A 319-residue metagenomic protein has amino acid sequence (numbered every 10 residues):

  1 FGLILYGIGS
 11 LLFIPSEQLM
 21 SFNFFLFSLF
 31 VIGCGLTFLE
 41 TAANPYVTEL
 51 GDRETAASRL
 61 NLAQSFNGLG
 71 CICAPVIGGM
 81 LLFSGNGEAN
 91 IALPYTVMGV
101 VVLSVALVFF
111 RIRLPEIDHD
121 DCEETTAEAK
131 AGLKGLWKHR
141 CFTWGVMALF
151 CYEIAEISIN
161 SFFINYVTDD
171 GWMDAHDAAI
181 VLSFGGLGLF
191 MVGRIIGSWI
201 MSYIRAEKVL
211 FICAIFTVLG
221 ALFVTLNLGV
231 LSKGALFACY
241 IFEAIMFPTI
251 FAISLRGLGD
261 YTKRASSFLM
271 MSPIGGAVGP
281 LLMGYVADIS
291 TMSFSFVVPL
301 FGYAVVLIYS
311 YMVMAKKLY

Functional and structural regions predicted by a protein language model:
I4-L19, I215-L228, Y311: C-terminal ends and interior cores of transmembrane alpha-helices in multi-pass membrane transporters/permeases
S21-L39, L231-M246: Hydrophobic core of transmembrane alpha-helices in multi-pass small-molecule transporters, especially MFS/SLC-type
F38-D52, A244-G259: Intracellular juxtamembrane helix-capping segments at the cytosolic ends of symmetry-related transmembrane helices
R59-R113: Helix-loop-helix hairpin linking two adjacent transmembrane segments in secondary transporters
L82, G193-R205, A287: Helix-to-loop junctions at the C-terminal end of transmembrane segments in multipass secondary transporters
H119-G145: Juxtamembrane intracellular "pre-TM" segments in multi-pass secondary transporters
G135-F184: Extracytoplasmic gate region of multi-pass secondary transporters
I204-I250: C-terminal transmembrane helical hairpin of 12-TM major facilitator-type secondary transporters
